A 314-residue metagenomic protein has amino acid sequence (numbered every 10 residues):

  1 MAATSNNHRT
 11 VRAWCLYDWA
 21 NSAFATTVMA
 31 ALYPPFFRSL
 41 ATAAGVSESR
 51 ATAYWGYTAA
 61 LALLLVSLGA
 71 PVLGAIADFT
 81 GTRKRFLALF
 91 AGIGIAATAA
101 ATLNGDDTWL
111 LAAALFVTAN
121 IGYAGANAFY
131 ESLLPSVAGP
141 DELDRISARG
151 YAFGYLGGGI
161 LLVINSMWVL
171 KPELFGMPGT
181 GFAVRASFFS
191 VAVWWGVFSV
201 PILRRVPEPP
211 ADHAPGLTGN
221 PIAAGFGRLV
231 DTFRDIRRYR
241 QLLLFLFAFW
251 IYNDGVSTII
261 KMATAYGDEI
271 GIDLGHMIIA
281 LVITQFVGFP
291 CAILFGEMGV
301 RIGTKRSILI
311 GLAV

Functional and structural regions predicted by a protein language model:
A2-L63, W109, Q241-A280: Helix-loop boundary and gating motifs at the non-cytosolic
A2-R12, P207-L246: Juxtamembrane intracellular "pre-TM" segments in multi-pass secondary transporters
L68-T82, P290-T304: Helix-to-loop junctions at the C-terminal end of transmembrane segments in multipass secondary transporters
R85-A100, R306-V314: Structural signature of the two symmetry-related core transmembrane helices
A97-A100, N104-A126: Hydrophobic core of transmembrane alpha-helices in multi-pass small-molecule transporters, especially MFS/SLC-type
L115-A152: Cytoplasmic helix-loop-helix junction between adjacent transmembrane helices in 12-TM secondary transporters
S147-V169: Glycine-rich segments within core transmembrane alpha-helices of 12-TM secondary carriers
L161-L174, A192-D212: C-terminal membrane-cytosol helix-exit motif in multi-pass small-molecule transporters
